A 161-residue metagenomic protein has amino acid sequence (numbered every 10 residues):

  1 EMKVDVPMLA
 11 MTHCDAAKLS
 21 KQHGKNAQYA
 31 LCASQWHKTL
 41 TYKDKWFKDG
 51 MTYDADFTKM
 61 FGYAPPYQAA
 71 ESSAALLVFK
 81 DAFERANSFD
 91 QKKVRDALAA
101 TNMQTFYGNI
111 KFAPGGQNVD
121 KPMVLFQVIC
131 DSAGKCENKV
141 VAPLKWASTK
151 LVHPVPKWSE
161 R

Functional and structural regions predicted by a protein language model:
E1-S73, N138-R161: Extracellular/periplasmic periplasmic-binding protein-like sensory domains
D5-A10, F89-K92, Y107: Acidic/polar loop patches that form or flank catalytic/metal-binding clefts of enzymes that bind anionic ligands
Q28, A99-R161: Solvent-exposed, acidic/polar segments of extracytosolic/periplasmic ligand-binding ectodomains
A64-A70, Q91-V94, N109-K111: Surface-exposed patches in mature extracellular/periplasmic domains of secreted proteins
A70-L77, V119: A structural signal for well-ordered alpha-helical segments within the folded catalytic domains of diverse enzymes
A74-V78, K93-D96: Amphipathic alpha-helical interaction segments
L77-R85: Short glycine/serine- and small hydrophobic-enriched flexible loop segments
E84-D96: Short, charged, surface-exposed loops that flank catalytic or proteolytic processing sites
